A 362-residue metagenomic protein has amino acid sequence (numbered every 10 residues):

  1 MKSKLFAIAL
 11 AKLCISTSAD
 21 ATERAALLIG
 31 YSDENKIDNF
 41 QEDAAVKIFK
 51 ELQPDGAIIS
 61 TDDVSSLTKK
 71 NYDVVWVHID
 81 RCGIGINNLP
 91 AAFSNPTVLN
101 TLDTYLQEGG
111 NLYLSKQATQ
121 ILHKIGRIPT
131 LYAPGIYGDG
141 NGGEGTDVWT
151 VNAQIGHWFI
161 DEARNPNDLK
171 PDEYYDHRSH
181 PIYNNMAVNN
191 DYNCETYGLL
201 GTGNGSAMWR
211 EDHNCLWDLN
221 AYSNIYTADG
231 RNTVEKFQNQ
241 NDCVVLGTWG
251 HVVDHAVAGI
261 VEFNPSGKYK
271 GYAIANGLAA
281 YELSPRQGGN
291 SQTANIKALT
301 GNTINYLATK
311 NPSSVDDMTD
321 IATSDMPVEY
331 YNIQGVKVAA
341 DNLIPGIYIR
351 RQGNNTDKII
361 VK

Functional and structural regions predicted by a protein language model:
M1-S3, I347-K362: C-terminal tail/sorting-segment detector
I8-C14: Bacterial N-terminal signal peptides
T17-A21: Sec/Tat signal peptide C-region and signal peptidase I cleavage site
T22-G135: Helical hinge/lid and interdomain linker segments adjacent to catalytic or ligand-binding clefts that mediate domain
T22-R24, N239-S314: Extracellular ligand-binding/catalytic regions of CAZymes and related secreted enzymes and adhesion modules
G83-E211: A glycine-rich, often tryptophan-bearing local segment used as a flexible ligand/cofactor-contacting loop or short
T309-K337: Residue-level detector of functionally pivotal "anchor" positions at catalytic/ligand-binding pockets or at interdomain
Y330-N354: Short, surface-exposed loop/turn motifs with a glycine/proline- and acidic-biased composition
